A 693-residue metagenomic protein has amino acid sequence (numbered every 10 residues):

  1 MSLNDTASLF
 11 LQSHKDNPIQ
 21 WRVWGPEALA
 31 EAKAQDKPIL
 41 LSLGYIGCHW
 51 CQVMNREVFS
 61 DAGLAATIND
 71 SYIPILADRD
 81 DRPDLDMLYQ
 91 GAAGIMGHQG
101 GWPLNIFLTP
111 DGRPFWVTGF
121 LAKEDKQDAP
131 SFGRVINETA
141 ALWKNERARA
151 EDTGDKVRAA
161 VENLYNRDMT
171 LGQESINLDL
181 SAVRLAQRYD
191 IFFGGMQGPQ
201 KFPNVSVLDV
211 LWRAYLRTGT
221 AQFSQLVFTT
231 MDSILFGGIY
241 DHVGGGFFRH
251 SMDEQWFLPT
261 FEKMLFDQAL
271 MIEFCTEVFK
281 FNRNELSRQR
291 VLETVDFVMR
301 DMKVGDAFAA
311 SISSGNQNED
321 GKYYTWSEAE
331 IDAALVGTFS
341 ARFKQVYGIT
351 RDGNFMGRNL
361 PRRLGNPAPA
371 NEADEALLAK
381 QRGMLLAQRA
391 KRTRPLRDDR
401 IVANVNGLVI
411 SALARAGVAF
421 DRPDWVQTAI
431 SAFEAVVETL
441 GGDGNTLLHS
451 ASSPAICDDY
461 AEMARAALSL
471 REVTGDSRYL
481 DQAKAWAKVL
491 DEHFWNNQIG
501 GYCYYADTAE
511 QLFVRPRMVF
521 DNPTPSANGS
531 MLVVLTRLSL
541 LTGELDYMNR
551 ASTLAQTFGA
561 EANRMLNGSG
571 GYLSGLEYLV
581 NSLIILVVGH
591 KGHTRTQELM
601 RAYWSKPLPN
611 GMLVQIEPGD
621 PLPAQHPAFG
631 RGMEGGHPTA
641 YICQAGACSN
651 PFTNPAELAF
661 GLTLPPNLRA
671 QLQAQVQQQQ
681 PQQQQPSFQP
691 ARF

Functional and structural regions predicted by a protein language model:
M1-A412, A416-A419, A555-F693: Replace the tail clause
G47-W50, F247, M271, L413 (+8 more regions): Extended, hydrophobic alpha-helical segments in both membrane/secreted and soluble proteins
Y215, I272, F279, I410 (+6 more regions): Heptad-repeat amphipathic alpha-helical coiled-coil interaction surface used for oligomerization/assembly
S233-Y240, S431-T439: Glycine-rich, acidic and aromatic/proline-enriched surface loops and short helix-turn segments that act as binding
K303, E438-A461, L468-P621: Long, polar/charge-rich, low-hydrophobicity segments
